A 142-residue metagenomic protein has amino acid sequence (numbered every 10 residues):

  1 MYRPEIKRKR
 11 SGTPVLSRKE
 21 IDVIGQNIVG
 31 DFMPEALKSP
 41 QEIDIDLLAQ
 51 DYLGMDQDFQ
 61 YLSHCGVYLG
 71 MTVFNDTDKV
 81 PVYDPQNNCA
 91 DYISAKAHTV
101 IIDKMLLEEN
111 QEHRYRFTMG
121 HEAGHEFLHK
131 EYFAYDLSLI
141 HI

Functional and structural regions predicted by a protein language model:
M1-I140: Active-site hotspot residues in diverse enzymes, especially metal/ion-binding acidic/histidine motifs
